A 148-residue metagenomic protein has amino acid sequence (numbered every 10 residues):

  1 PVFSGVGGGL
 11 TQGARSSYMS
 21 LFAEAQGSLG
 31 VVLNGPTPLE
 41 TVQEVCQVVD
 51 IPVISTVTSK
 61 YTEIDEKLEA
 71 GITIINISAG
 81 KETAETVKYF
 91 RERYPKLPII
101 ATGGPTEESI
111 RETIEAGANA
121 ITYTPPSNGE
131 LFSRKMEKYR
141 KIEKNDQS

Functional and structural regions predicted by a protein language model:
P1-G7, C46-S55, R91-T102: Short beta-strand/loop segments at the ligand-binding rim of alpha/beta enzyme cores
P1-L29, I51, E107-E108, N128: Conserved N-terminal beta1-alpha1 strand-loop-helix module at the mouth
G5, S28-P38, P52-E63, T73-K81 (+1 more regions): Catalytic beta/alpha-barrel core
R15-F22, T62-A70, P105-I121: Catalytic cores of alpha/beta
A23, V45-C46, E66-K67, F90 (+2 more regions): Generic structural signal for hydrophobic
Q26-G27, V48-V49, A70-G71, Y94-P95 (+1 more regions): Short, structured coil segments at secondary-structure junctions
S28-P38, I77-T86, A116-M136: Glycine-rich phosphate-binding active-site loops on the catalytic face of alpha/beta enzymes
E44-C46, I114, S127-S148: C-terminal helical cap(s) of enzyme catalytic domains, especially alpha/beta-barrels
